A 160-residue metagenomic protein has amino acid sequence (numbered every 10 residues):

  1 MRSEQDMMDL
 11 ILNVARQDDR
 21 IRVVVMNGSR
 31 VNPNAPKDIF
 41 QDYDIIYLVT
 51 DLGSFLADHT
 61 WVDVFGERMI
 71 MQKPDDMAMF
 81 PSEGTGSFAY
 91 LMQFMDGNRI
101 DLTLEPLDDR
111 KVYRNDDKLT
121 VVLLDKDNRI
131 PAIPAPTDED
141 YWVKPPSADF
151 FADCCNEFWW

Functional and structural regions predicted by a protein language model:
M1-D19, N27-I39, I46-L102: Metal-dependent nucleotidyltransferase catalytic core
F65-W160: Conserved NTP/Mg2+-binding pocket subregion across the NTase superfamily
